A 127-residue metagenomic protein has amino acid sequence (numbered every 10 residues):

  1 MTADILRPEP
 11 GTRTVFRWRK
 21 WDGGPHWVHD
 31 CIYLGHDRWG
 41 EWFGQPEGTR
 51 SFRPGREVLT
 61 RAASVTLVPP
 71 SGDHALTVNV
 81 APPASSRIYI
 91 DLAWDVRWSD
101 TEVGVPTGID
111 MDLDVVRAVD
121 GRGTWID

Functional and structural regions predicted by a protein language model:
M1-A63: Charge-rich, low-complexity N-terminal segments
T2, T12-T14, T49, T60 (+5 more regions): Residue-identity detector for threonine
L6, G23, V80, V103-V105: Generic marker of residues within folded, mature protein domains
G24-H26, W39-G40, S71-D73, P83-R87 (+2 more regions): Coil-to-beta-strand transition motifs
H26-D30, R61-A63, G72-A75, G108-D112: Short, surface-exposed coil-to-beta transition loops
Y33-G35, V68, V116-R117: Well-ordered beta-strand positions
E41-P82, Y89-S99: Catalytic core of tubulin tyrosine ligase-like
S85-D127: Conserved, surface-exposed functional patches that form binding/active-site neighborhoods
